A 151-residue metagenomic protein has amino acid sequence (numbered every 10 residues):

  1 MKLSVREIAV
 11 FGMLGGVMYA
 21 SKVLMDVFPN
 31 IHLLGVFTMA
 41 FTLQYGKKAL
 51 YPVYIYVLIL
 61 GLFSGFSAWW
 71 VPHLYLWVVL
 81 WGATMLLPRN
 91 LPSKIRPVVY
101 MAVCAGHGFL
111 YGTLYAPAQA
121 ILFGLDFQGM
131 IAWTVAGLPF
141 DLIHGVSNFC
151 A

Functional and structural regions predicted by a protein language model:
M1-L14, G82, L86-N90, K94 (+1 more regions): Membrane topogenic helices and adjacent juxtamembrane segments
M1-Q44, K48-P52: Hydrophobic transmembrane alpha-helices
I8-M13, P52-Y56, L86-N90, Y111-G112 (+1 more regions): Short hydrophobic/aromatic-rich motifs at helix boundaries and adjacent loops
G12, G16, A20, A40 (+8 more regions): Residue-level signature of the transmembrane alpha-helical core of multi-pass small-molecule transporters
Y19, V23, L43, M85-R89 (+4 more regions): Short hydrophobic alpha-helical membrane-anchoring segments
Y19-H32, I55-N90, Q128: Interfacial aromatic-anchored transmembrane helix boundaries in multi-pass membrane proteins
W70-P72, S93-A151: Membrane-embedded alpha-helical hairpins and interfacial helices in multi-pass inner-membrane proteins
